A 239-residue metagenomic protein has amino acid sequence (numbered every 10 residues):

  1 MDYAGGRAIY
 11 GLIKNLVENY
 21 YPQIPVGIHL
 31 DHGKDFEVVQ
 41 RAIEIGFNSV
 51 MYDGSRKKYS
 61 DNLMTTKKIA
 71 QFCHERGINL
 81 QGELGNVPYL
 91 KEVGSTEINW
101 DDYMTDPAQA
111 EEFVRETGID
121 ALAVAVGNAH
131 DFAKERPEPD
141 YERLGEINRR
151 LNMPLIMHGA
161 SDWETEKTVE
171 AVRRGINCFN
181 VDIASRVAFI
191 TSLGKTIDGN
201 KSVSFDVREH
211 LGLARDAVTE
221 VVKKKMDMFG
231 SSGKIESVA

Functional and structural regions predicted by a protein language model:
M1-D2: Membrane helical hairpin/interfacial module
G6-R7, N200: Intrinsically disordered, low-complexity regions
R7-Q23, G27, H32-L151, T165-I176 (+5 more regions): Alpha/beta enzyme core
P154: Active-site-adjacent substrate-binding region of metalloamidase/peptidase-like peptide-processing proteins
M157-G159: Thr-Gly-centered strand-to-loop micro-motif
S185-V187, G212-L213: Short, highly charged low-complexity linear segments
K195-A239: Extended, intrinsically disordered, low-complexity segments
